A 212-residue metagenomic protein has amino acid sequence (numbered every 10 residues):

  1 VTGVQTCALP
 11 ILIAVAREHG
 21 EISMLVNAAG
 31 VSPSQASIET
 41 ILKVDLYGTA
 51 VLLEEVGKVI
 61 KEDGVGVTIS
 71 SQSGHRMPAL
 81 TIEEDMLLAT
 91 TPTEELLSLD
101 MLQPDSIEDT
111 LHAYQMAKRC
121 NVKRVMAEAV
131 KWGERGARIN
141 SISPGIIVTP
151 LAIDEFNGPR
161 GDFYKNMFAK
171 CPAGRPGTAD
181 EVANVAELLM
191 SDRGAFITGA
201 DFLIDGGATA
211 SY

Functional and structural regions predicted by a protein language model:
T2-L9: Short, small-residue-biased leader/transition segments that mark boundaries at the very start of proteins
E21-P33, T49, Q72-H75, T209: Flexible cofactor-recognition loop at the NAD(P)H-binding site of Rossmann-like short-chain dehydrogenase/reductase
G30-Q35, K58, E62-R135, P144-T149: Catalytic loop of short-chain dehydrogenase/reductase
I41-L42: A hydrophobic alpha-helix adjacent to the NAD(P)-binding/active-site core of NAD(P)-dependent oxidoreductases, strongly
L80-E94, I147-K170, S211-Y212: A glycine/serine/threonine-rich, flexible loop-to-helix segment that serves as the NAD(P) cofactor-binding "lid"
R138, I197-G199: Short, small/polar-rich loop/turn modules that mediate ligand/substrate recognition or access, typified
C171-V182, R193: A conserved structural motif in NAD(P)-dependent oxidoreductases
